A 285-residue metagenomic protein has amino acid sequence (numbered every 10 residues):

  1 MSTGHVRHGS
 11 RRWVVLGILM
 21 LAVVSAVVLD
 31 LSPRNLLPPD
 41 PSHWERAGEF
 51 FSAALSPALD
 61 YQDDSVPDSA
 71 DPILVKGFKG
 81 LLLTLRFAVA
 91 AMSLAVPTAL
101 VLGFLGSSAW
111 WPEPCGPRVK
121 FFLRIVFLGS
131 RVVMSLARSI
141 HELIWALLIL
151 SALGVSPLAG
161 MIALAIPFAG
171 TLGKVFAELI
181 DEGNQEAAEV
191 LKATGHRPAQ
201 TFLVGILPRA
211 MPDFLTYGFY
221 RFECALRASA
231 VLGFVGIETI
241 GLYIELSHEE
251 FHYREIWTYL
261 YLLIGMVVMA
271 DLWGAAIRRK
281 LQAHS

Functional and structural regions predicted by a protein language model:
M1-S93, P97, V101-I125: N-terminal, non-cleaved signal-anchor transmembrane helix
A70, L74, F78, L82 (+6 more regions): Alpha-helical membrane-protein architecture signal
F78-R86, S130-A137, F219, E223 (+1 more regions): Alpha-helical membrane-interface segments at transmembrane helix boundaries
M92-L100, F104, S108, L143 (+9 more regions): Hydrophobic positions within alpha-helical transmembrane segments of bacterial inner-membrane proteins
V119-A163: Generic hydrophobic transmembrane alpha-helix motif, especially the helices
R131, P167-G170, I264-D271: Alpha-helical transmembrane segments of multi-pass membrane proteins
L148-S151, V155-I206, P212-R221, L272-A275: Membrane-cytosol interface at the C-terminal ends of specific transmembrane alpha-helices in multi-pass membrane
T216, W257-S285: C-terminal transmembrane helix and the adjacent membrane-cytosol boundary/short C-terminal tail of inner/organellar
